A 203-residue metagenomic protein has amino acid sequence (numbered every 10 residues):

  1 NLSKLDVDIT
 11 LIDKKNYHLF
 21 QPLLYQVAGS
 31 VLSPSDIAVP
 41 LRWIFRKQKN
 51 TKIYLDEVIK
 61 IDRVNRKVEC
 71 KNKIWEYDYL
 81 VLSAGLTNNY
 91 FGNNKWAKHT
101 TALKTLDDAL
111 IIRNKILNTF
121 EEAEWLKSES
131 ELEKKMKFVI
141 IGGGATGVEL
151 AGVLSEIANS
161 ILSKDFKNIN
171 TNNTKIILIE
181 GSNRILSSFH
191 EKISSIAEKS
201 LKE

Functional and structural regions predicted by a protein language model:
N1-Y54, F138-V139, A145-F189: Beta1-alpha1 glycine-rich phosphate/pyrophosphate-binding loop at the start of Rossmann-like nucleotide-binding domains
L24-L32, W96-A102, I193: Short glycine-enriched, charge-decorated loop/helix-capping segments at active-site entrances that position
T51-V139, I157: FAD-binding core/adjacent interface of flavoenzyme oxidoreductases
K115, V153-L154, I196: Alpha-helical scaffold elements adjacent to nucleotide-binding pockets in ATP/GTP-utilizing enzyme cores
E191-E203: Acidic, glycine-rich loop-and-beta core segments that form the ion-binding/anion-interacting portion of active sites
